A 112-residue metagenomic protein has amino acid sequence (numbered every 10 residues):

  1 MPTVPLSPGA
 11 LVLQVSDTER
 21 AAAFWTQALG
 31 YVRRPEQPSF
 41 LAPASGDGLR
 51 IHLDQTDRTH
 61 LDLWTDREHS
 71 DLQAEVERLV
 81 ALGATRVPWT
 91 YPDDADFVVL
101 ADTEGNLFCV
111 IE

Functional and structural regions predicted by a protein language model:
M1-L6, A10-L13, R34-P35, L41-P43 (+3 more regions): Vicinal oxygen chelate
P8, D57-D62: Eukaryotic phosphotyrosine signaling hubs
V12-Q14, D62-E68: Short hydrophobic/aromatic beta-strand micro-patches that form the beta-sheet surface supporting nucleotide- or nucleic
S16-D17, S70-D71, D96: Residue-level recognition of alpha-helix initiation/capping sites
E19-P35: N-terminal first-folded block
R20-A23, E68-E75: Short, conserved charged micro-motifs
G46-L49, R58, E68-H69: Short, charged/polar surface micro-motifs in flexible loops or helix N-caps
